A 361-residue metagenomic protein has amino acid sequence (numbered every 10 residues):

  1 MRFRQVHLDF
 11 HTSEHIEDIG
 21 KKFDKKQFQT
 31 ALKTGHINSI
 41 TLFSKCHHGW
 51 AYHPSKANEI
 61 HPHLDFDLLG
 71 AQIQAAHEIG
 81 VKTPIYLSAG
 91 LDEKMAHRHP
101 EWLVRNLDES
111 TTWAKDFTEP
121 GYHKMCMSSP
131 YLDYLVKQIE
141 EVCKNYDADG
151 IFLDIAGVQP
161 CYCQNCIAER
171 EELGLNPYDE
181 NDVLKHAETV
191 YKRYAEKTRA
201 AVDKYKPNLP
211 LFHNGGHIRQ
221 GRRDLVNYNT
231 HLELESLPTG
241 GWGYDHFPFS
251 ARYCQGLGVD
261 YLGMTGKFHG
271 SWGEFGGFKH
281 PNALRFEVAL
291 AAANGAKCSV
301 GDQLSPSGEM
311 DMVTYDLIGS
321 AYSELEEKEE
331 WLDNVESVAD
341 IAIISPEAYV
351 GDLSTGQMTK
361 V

Functional and structural regions predicted by a protein language model:
M1-K21: Boundary/entry segment of secreted carbohydrate-active catalytic domains
R2, F10, F28-A31, S39 (+7 more regions): Carbohydrate-binding surfaces of carbohydrate-active enzymes
V6-H11, T41-H48, L87-K94, F152-Y162 (+2 more regions): Short, solvent-exposed turn/loop segments enriched in Gly/Ser/Thr/Pro and often Arg
E17-K25, M358-K360: Short, polar loop/linker segments at the starts of domains and inter-domain junctions
A31, G35, H123-V158, A201 (+1 more regions): An active-site-proximal structural segment forming one wall of the substrate-binding cleft that immediately precedes
K33-L68, L91-T118, P160, I167-R170 (+1 more regions): Aromatic-lined carbohydrate-binding/catalytic grooves of carbohydrate-active enzymes
I85, A89-Y146, L184, A195-K197: Active-site-adjacent "subsite" loops/lids of carbohydrate-active enzymes
M125-S128, Q159-E188: Active-site cleft segment of glycoside hydrolase catalytic domains centered on the general acid/base Glu
